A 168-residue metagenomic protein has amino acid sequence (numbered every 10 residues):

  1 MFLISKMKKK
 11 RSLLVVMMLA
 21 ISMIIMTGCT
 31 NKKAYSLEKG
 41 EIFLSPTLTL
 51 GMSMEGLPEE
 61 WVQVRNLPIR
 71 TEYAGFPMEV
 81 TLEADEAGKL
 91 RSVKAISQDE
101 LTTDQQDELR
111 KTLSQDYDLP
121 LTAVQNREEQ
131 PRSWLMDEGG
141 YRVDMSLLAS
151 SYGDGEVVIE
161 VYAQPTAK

Functional and structural regions predicted by a protein language model:
I4-V16: Bacterial N-terminal signal peptides that target proteins for export
V16-I25: Bacterial N-terminal signal peptides
T27-T122, A163-K168: Short helix/turn-capping signatures at newly exposed starts of structured segments
L67-Y73, E128-E138: Ser/Thr-rich, low-complexity intrinsically disordered terminal regions
Q115-L135: Short Gly/Thr-rich strand-loop-strand
S133-E138, L147-L148, T166-K168: Terminal recognition/anchoring or ligand-binding modules at protein termini
D144-D154: Short, exposed beta-strand-loop hairpins at the edges of beta-sheets in extracellular/periplasmic proteins
D154-Q164: Short, hydrophobic/proline-enriched secondary-structure or compact coil segments at domain edges
